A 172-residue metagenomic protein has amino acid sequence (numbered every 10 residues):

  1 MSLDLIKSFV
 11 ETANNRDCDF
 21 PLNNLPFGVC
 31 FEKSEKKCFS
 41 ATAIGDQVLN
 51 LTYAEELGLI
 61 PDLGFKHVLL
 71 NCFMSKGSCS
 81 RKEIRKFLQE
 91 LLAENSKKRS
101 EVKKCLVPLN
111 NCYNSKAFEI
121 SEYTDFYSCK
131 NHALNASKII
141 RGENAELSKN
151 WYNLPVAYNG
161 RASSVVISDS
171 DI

Functional and structural regions predicted by a protein language model:
S2-E32, A43, L49-I172: Active-site microenvironments in enzyme catalytic cores
K36-F39: Short, mixed charged/polar active-site loops that provide acid/base catalysis or chelate metal/phosphate cofactors
